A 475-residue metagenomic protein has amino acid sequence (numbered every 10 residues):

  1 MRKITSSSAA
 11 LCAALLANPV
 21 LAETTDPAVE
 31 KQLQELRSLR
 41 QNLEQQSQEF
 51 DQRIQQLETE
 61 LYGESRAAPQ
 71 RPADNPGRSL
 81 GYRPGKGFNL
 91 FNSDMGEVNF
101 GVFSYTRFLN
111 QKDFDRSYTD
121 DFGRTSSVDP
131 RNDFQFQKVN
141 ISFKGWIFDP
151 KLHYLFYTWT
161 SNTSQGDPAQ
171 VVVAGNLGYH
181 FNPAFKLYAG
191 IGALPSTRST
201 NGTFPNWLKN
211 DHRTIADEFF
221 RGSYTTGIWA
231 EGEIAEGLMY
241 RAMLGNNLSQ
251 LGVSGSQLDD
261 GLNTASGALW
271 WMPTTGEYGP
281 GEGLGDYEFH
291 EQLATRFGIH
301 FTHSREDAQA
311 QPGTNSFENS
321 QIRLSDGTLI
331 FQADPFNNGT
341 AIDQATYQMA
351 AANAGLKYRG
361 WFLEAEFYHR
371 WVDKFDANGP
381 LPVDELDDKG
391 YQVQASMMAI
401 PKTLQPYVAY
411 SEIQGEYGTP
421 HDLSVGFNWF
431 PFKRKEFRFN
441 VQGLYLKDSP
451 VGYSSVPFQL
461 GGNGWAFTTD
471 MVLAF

Functional and structural regions predicted by a protein language model:
M1-A9: Bacterial N-terminal signal peptides that target proteins for export
L11, L21-Y105, D115-R116, G237 (+4 more regions): N-terminal periplasmic/intermembrane-space "pro-region" immediately following the signal or transit peptide
A17-P19: N-terminal signal peptide c-region/cleavage motif recognized by signal peptidases
P27, R131-F134, A345: Residues at secondary-structure transition points
E35, E58, D211, E366 (+1 more regions): Acidic-residue sensor for enzyme active/binding pockets
E44, P72-A73, D113, S127-V128 (+1 more regions): Outer-membrane beta-barrel pore domains
G81-Y82, R221-G222, A345-T346: A short catalytic or substrate-binding loop motif that flags glycine-/basic-rich loops and adjacent residues that bind
K86-D120, R124-Q250, S256-E277, G283-D307 (+5 more regions): Outer membrane beta-barrel
